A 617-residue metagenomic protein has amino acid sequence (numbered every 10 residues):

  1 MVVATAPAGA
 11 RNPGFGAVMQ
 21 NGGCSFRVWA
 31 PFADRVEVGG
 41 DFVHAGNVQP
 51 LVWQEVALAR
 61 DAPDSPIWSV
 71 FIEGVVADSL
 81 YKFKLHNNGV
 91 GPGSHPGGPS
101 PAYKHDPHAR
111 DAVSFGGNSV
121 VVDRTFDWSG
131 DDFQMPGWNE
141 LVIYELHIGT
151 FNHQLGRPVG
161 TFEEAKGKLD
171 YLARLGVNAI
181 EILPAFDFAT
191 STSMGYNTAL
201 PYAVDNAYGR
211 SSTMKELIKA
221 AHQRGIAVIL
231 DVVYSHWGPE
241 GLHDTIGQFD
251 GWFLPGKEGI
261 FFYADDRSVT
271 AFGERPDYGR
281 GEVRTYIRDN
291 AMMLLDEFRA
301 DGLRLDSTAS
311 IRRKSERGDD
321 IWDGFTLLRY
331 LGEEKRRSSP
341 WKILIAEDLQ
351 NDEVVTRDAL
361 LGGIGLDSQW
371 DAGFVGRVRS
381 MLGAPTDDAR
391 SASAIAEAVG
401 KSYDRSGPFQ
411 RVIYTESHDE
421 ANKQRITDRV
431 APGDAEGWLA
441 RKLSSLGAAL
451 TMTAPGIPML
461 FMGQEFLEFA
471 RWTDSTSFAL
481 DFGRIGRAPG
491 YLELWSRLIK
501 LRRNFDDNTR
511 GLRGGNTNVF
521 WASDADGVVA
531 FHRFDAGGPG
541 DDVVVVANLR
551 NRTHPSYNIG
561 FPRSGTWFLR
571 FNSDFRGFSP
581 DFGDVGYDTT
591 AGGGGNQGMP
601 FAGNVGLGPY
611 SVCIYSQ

Functional and structural regions predicted by a protein language model:
M1-S25, V48-W53, A62-E145, T150-R157 (+2 more regions): The feature marks proteins involved in alpha-glucan
V28, F83, L146, L172 (+13 more regions): Conserved, mostly hydrophobic/aromatic
W29-V36, P562-G565: Short proline/glycine-enriched turn/loop motifs at strand-loop junctions of beta-rich domains
A30, A77-Y81, G586-Q617: C-terminal beta-strand-rich structural cap/linker in extracellular carbohydrate-active enzymes
D41-N47, N88, S564, D574: Change "in extracellular beta-sheet-rich domains … of secreted and cell-surface proteins" to "in beta-sheet-rich domains
V76, F83, F482-V519, G577 (+1 more regions): Aromatic- and carboxylate-lined catalytic core of secreted/periplasmic carbohydrate-active enzymes
K104-R110, T125, S129-W138, H147-D320 (+2 more regions): Substrate-binding/active-site clefts of carbohydrate-active enzymes
A109-F115, R299, S315-S475, R503-T509 (+2 more regions): Conserved alpha/beta catalytic core and glycan-binding cleft of carbohydrate-active enzymes
